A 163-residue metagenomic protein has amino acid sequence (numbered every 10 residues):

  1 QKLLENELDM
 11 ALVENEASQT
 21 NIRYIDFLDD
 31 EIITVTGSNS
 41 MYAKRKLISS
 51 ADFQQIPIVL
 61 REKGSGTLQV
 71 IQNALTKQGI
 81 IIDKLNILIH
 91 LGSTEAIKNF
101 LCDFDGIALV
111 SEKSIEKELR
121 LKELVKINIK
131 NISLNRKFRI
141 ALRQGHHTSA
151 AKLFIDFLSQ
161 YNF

Functional and structural regions predicted by a protein language model:
Q1, I25, A51, K98-N99 (+1 more regions): Alpha-helical segments flanking ligand/cofactor-binding loops in enzyme cores
Q1-I32, T36, K44: Short beta-strand-centered segments that line the small-molecule binding cleft or hinge of alpha/beta clamshell
L4-E7, V13-E14, N73-T76, I80-V125: Hydrophobic hinge/microswitch elements
R23-I33, L119-L134: Short beta-strand->loop
I25-D26, I33-V35, M41, P57 (+3 more regions): Residues embedded in well-ordered beta-strands
N39-S49, G145-A151: Short helix-loop capping/hinge motifs at secondary-structure junctions, enriched in acidic/polar residues
P57-G79, T148-S149: Secondary-structure junction motif
I127-F163: A late-sequence structural motif
